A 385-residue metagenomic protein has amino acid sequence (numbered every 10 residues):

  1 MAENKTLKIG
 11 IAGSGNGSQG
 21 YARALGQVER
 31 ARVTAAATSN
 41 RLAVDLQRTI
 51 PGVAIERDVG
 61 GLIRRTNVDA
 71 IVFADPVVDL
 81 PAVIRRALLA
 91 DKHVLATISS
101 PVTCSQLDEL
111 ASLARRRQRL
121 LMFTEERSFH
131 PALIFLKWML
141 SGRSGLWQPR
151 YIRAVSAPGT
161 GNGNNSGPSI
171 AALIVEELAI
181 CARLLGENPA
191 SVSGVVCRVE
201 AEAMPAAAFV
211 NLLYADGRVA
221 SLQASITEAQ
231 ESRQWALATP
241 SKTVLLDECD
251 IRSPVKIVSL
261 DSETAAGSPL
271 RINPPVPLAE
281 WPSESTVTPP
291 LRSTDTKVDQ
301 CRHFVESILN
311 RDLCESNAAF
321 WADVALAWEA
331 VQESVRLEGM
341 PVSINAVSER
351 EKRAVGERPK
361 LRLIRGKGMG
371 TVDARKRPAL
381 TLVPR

Functional and structural regions predicted by a protein language model:
M1-I50: N-terminal Rossmann-like dinucleotide-binding module
A35, D69-A70, Y151: Short, Asp-centered acidic motifs that coordinate Mg2+ and/or phosphate in catalytic or ligand-binding sites
I50-L113: Beta-loop-alpha module in the N-terminal Rossmann-like domain of NAD(P)-dependent dehydrogenases, especially those
R57, A96, L121-F123, L246: Hydrophobic residues in well-ordered beta-strands that form the structural core
V78, P101-N164: A contiguous active-site-proximal alpha/beta segment in oxidoreductase catalytic domains
D91, Q118, G217, E338-G339: Glycine-centered short loops/turns at secondary-structure junctions
G161-Q230, Q234-A238, C249-D250, A319: Rossmann-like dinucleotide-binding domain that binds NAD(P)(H)
S241-A319, M340-I344, G356-R385: C-terminal glycine/acidic-rich active-site capping loop/insertion
